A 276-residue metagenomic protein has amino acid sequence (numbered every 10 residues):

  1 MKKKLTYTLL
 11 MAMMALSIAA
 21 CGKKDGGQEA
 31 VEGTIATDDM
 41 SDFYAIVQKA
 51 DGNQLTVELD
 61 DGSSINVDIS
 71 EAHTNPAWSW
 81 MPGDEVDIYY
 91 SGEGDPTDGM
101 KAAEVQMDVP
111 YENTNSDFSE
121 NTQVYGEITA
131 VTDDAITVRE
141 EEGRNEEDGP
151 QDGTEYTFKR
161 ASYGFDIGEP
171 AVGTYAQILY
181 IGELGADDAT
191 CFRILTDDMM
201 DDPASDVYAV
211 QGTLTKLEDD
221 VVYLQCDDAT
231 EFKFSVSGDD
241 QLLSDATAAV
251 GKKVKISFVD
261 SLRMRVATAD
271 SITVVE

Functional and structural regions predicted by a protein language model:
M1-A20: Sec-dependent bacterial lipoprotein signal peptides
T6, C21-D61, N75-P150, R160-D228 (+1 more regions): Short, flexible, surface-exposed loop segments at domain boundaries
I18, S64-I65, E71, Y89 (+2 more regions): Compositionally biased regions
I65-A72, T154-S162, F232-D240: Short, structured beta-strand/loop micro-motifs enriched in basic residues and often containing a Trp
